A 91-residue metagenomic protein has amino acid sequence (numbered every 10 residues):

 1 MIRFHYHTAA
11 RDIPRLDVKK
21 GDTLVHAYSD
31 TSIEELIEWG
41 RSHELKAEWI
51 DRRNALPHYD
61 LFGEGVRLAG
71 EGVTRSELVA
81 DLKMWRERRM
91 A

Functional and structural regions predicted by a protein language model:
I2, Y6-T8, D17-R88: Basic nucleic-acid-binding interfaces
D12: Acidic di-acidic motifs
A91: Phosphate/dinucleotide-binding and metal-coordinating scaffold of catalytic cores in nucleotide-dependent enzymes
